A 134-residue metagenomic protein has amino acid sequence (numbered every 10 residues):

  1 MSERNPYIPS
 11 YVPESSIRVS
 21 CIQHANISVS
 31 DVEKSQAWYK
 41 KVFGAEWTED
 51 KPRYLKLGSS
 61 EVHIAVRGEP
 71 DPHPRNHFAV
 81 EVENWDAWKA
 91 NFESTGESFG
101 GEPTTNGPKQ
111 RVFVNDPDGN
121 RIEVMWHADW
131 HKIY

Functional and structural regions predicted by a protein language model:
M1-R18, E93-Y134: Vicinal oxygen chelate
E3-Y11, G44-N76, R121-A128: Conserved short beta-strand elements that form part of the metal-binding/catalytic scaffold of enzyme active sites
S16-I22, N26-H63: Core segments of cupin and vicinal oxygen chelate
I22-A25, E46, A65-R67, G107 (+2 more regions): Surface-exposed loop/turn and secondary-structure junction residues enriched for glycine/proline
I22-S30, K56, P70-S94, Q110-N115 (+1 more regions): Vicinal oxygen chelate
K34, F43, E81-N84, I122 (+1 more regions): Acidic, low-complexity intrinsically disordered regions
I64, A87-K89, I133: Intrinsically disordered, low-complexity acidic/polar segments
